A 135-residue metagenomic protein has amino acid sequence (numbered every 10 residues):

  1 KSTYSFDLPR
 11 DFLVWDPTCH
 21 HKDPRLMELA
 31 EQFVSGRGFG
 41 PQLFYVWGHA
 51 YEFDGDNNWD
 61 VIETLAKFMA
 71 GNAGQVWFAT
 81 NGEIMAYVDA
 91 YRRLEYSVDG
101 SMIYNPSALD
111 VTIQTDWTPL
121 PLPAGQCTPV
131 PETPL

Functional and structural regions predicted by a protein language model:
S2-D7, E31, L43-T133: C-terminal domain-boundary segment and adjacent tail
T3-G38, D56-N58: Alpha-helical scaffold elements lining the catalytic groove of polysaccharide deacetylases
